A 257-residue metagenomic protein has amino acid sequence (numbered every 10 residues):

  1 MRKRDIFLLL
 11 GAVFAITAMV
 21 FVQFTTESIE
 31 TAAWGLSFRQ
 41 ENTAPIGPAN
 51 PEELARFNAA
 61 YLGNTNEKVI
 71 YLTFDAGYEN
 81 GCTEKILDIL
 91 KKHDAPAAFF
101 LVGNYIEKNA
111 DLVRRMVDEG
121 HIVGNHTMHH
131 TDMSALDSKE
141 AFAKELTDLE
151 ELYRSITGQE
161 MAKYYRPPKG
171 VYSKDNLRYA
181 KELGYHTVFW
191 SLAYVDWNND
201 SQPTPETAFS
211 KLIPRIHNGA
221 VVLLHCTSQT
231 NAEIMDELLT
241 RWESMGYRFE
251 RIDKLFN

Functional and structural regions predicted by a protein language model:
M1-T73, E79-K92, T207, L238-R241 (+1 more regions): N-terminal pre-catalytic segment of deacetylase/amide-hydrolase enzymes
K68-I70, N80-C82, K91-E206, S210-L223 (+1 more regions): Metal-dependent polysaccharide deacetylase catalytic core of the NodB/CE4 family, i.e., the active-site-bearing domain
K85-I86, L177-Y179, M235-D236: Short amphipathic alpha-helical segments
H217-D253: Catalytic grooves of carbohydrate-active enzymes
